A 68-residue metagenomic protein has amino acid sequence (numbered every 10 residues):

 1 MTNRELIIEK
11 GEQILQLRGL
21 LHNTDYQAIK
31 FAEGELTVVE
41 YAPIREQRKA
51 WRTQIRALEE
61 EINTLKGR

Functional and structural regions predicted by a protein language model:
M1-R68: A preference for well-ordered globular domain cores that mediate specific macromolecular interactions or catalysis
